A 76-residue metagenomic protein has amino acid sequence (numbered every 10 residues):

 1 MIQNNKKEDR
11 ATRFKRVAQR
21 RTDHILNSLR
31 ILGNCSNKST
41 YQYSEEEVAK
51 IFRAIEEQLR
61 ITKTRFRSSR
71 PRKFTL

Functional and structural regions predicted by a protein language model:
I2-L76: N-terminal intrinsically disordered, cationic/polar leader segments that include organellar targeting peptides
